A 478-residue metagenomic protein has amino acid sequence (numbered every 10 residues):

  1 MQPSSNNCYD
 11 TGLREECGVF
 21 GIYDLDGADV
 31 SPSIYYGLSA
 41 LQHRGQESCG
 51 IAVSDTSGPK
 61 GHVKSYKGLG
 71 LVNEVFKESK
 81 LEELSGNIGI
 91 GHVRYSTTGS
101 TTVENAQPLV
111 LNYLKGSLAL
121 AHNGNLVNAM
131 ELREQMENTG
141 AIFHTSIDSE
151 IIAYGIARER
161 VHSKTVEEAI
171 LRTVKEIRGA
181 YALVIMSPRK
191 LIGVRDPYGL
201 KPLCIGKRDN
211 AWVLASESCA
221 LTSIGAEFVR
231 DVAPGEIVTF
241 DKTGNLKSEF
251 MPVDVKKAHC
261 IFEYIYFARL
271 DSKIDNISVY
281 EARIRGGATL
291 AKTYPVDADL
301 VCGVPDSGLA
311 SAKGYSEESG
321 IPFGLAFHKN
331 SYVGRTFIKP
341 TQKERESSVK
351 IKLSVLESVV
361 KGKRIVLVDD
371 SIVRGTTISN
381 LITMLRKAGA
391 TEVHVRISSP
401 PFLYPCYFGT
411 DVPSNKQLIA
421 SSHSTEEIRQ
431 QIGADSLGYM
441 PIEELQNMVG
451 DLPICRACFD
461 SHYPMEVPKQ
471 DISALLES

Functional and structural regions predicted by a protein language model:
M1-P234, T239-A298, V304, E392: Conserved short alpha-helical segments that host acidic/polar catalytic motifs at enzyme active sites
F76, T145, E150-A153, F323-G334 (+1 more regions): A conserved beta-strand->alpha-helix junction
T97-T98, N128, L200-K201, L221-T222 (+6 more regions): Flexible loop/turn segments at secondary-structure boundaries
A141, H162-S163, P295-D299, E317-G324 (+2 more regions): Secondary-structure transition/capping motifs at alpha-helix termini and the adjoining loop/turn into the next element
V174, R189, G225-D231, T383-S478: PRPP-dependent phosphoribosyltransferase catalytic core
V301, G308-Y315, S319, F323 (+1 more regions): Extended, hydrophobic alpha-helical segments in both membrane/secreted and soluble proteins
G320-I365, T376-S379, L403-G409, P413: Short, glycine/charge-rich flexible loops or terminal/linker lids adjacent to PRPP-binding catalytic cores
S354-V368, I372-V373, I397, I472-S478: Mobile, glycine- and charge-enriched loop segments and immediately flanking short secondary-structure elements within
